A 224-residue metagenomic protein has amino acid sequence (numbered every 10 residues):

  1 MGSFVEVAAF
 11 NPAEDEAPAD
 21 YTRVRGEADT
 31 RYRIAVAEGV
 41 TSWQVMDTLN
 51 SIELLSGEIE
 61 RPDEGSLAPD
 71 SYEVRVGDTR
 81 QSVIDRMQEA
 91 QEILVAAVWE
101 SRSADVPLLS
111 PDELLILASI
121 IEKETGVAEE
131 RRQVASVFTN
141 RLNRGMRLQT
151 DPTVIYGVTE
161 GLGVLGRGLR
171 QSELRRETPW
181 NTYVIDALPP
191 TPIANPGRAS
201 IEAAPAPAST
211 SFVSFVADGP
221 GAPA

Functional and structural regions predicted by a protein language model:
M1-Q149, P196-A199, A203-S211, G219-A224: Conserved catalytic or metal-liganding residues and their short signature motifs at active sites of enzymes
A128-A187: Small-residue-rich helix-loop
G163-A224: N-terminal positively charged amphipathic segments used for targeting/anchoring
